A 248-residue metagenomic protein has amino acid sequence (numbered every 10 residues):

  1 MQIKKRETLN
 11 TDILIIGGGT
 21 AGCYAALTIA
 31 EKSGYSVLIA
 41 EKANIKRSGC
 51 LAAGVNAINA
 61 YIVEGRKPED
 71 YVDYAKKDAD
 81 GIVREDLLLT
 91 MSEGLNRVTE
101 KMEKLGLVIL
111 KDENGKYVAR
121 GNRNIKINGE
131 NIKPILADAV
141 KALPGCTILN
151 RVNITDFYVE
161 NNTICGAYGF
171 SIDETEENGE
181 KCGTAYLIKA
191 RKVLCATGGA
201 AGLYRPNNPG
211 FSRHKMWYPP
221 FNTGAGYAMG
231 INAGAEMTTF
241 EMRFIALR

Functional and structural regions predicted by a protein language model:
K4-K5, Y35-S36, K42-C165, G169-S171 (+5 more regions): Conserved N-terminal/central alpha/beta ligand/cofactor-binding core
T8-T11, E180-K192: Core beta-strand elements of the Rossmann-like FAD/NAD(P) dinucleotide-binding domain in flavoenzyme oxidoreductases
I13-I39: N-terminal Rossmann-like FAD-binding beta1-loop-alpha1 element of flavoenzymes
G17, A190, A196-T197: Short, well-ordered coil/turn residues at beta-beta hairpins and beta-strand->alpha-helix junctions within
A30-E31, E103, I231: Anion (oxyanion) recognition and catalysis
P206-A228: A conserved FAD-binding loop/helix module that cradles the flavin
P220, A225-L247: Rossmann-like dinucleotide/flavin-binding elements
